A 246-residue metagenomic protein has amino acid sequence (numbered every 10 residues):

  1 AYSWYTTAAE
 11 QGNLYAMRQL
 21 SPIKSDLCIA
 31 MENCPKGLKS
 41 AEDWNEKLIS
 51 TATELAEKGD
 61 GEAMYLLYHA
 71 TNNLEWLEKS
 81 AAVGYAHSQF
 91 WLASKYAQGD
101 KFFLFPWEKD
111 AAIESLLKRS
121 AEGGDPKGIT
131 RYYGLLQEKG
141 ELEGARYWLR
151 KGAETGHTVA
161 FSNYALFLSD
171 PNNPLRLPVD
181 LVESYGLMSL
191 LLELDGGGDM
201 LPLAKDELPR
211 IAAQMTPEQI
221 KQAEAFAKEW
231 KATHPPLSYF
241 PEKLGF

Functional and structural regions predicted by a protein language model:
A1, M17-L20, M64, Q89 (+5 more regions): Solenoid-repeat scaffolds in large eukaryotic assemblies
S3-W4, C28-T51, H69-K79, K101-L116 (+2 more regions): Structural signature of tandem alpha-helical TPR/SEL1-like repeats, specifically the intra-repeat loop/turn
A8, I23, L48, L55 (+9 more regions): Alpha-helical solenoid scaffolds that mediate protein-protein interactions, centered on TPR/SEL1-like repeats but also
Q11-L14, L20, L27-C34, T53 (+11 more regions): Short helix-capping/linker turns of helical repeat alpha-solenoids
L20, T51, L67, W76 (+5 more regions): Structural register within alpha-helical repeat arrays
K39, D43, K47, T51-L55 (+1 more regions): Terminal, low-structured helical/coil segments at or just beyond the last alpha-helical repeat
